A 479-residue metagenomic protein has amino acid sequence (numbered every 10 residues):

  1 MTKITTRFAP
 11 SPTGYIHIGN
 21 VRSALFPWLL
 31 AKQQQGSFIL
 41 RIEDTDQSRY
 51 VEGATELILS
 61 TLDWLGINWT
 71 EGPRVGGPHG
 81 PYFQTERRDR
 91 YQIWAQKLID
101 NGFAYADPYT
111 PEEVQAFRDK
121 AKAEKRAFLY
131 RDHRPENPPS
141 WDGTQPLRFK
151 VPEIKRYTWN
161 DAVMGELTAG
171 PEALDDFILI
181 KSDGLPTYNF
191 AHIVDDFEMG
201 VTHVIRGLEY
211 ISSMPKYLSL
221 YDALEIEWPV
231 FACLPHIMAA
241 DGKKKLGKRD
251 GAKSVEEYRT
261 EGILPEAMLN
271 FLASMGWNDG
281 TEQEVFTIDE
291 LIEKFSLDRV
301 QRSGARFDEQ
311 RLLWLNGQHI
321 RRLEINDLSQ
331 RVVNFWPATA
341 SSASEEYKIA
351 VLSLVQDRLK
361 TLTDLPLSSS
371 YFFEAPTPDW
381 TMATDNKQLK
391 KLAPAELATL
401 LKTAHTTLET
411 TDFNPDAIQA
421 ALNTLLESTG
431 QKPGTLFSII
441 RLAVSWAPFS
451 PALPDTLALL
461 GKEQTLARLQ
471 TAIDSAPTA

Functional and structural regions predicted by a protein language model:
M1-A121, S212-I226: N-terminal Rossmann-like or analogous alpha/beta NTP/dinucleotide-binding catalytic cores that position adenine
I16-I18, Y258-E266, R302-D308, S342-V351 (+2 more regions): Structural motif
P27, I58, L98, G102 (+8 more regions): Residue-level signal for inorganic ion chemistry
K32-D44, F190-H203, L224-M238, P451-P454 (+3 more regions): Glycine-rich phosphate/pyrophosphate-binding loops and their adjacent beta-strand/loop elements at enzyme active sites
P81-T85, I180-K181, M199-I211, M238-F271 (+3 more regions): Conserved phosphate-binding loops in nucleotide/dinucleotide-binding enzymes
K97, Y105-C233, A239-L246, S254 (+1 more regions): Active-site cores that bind ATP or allylic diphosphates and position pyrophosphate for catalysis
I325-T429: Small-residue-rich helix-loop
F413-A476: Charged substrate- and nucleic-acid-binding regions of tRNA-handling and nucleotidyl-transfer enzymes, centered on
